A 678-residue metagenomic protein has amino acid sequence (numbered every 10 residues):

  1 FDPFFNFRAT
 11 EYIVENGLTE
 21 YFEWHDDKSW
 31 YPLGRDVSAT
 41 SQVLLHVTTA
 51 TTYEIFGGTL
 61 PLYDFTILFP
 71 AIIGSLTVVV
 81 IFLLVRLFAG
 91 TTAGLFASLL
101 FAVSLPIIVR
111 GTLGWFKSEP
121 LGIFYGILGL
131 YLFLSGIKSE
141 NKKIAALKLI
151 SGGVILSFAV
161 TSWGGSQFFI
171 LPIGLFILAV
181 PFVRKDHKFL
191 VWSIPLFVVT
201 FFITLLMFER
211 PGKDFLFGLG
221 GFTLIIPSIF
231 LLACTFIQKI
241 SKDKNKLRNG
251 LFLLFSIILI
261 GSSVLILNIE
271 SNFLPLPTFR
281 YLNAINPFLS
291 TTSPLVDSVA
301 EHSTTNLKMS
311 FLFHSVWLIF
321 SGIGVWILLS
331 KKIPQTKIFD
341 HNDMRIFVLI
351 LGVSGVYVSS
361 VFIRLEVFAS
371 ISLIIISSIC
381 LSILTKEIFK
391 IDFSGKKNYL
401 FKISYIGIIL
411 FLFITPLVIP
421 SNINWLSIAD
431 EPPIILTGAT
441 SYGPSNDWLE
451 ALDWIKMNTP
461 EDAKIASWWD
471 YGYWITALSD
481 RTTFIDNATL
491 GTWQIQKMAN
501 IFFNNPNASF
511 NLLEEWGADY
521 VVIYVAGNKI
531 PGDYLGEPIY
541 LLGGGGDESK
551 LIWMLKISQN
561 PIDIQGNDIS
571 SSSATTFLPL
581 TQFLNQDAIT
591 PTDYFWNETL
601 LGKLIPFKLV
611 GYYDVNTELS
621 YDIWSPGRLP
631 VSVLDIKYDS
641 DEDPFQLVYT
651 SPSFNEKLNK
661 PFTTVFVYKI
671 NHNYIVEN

Functional and structural regions predicted by a protein language model:
F1, T48, V79, I391-N678: Extracytoplasmic
F1-T77, S104, K117-S118: Membrane-interface coil-to-helix junctions
F1-V37, N245-L295, N424-D430: Aromatic-rich transmembrane-lumenal/periplasmic boundary elements in polytopic membrane proteins
W24-S29, F69-L87, T92-E140, I144-F182 (+2 more regions): Membrane-embedded helix bundles of polyisoprenyl
G114-S118, G212-L219, S359-S370: Membrane-interface catalytic loops of GT-C/OST-like multi-pass glycosylation enzymes that act
K138, F169-F252, I383-K390: Perimembrane helix-loop-helix junctions
G220-F236, F252-I333, M344-R345: Alpha-helical transmembrane segments at the extracellular/periplasmic loop-to-helix junctions of multi-pass membrane
L349, S354-G355, S359-K396, K402 (+1 more regions): Hydrophobic/aromatic-rich transmembrane helices and adjacent perimembrane loops
